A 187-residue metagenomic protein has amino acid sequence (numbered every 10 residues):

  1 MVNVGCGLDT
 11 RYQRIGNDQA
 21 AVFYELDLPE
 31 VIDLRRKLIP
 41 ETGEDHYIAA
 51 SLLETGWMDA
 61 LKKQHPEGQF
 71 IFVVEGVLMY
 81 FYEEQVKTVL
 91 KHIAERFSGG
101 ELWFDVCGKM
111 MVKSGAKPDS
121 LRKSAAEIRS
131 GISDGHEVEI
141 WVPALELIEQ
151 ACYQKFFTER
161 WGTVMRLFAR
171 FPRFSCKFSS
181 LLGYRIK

Functional and structural regions predicted by a protein language model:
V2-K187: Alpha-helical subdomain
